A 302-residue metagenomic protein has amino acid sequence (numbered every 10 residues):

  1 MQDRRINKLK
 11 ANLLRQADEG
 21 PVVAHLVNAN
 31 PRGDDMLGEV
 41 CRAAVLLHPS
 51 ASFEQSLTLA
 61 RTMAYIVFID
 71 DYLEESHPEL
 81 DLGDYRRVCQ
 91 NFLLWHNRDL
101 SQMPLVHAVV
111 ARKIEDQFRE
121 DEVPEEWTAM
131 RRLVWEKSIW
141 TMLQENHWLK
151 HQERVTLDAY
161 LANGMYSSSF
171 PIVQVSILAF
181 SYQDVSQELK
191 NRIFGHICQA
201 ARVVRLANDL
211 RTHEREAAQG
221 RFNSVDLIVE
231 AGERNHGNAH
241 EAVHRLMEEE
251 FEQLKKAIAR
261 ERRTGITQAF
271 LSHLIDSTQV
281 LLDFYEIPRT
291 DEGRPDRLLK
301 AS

Functional and structural regions predicted by a protein language model:
M1-S302: Alpha-helical, largely C-terminal catalytic domains that coordinate divalent metal ions via clustered Asp/Glu/His
